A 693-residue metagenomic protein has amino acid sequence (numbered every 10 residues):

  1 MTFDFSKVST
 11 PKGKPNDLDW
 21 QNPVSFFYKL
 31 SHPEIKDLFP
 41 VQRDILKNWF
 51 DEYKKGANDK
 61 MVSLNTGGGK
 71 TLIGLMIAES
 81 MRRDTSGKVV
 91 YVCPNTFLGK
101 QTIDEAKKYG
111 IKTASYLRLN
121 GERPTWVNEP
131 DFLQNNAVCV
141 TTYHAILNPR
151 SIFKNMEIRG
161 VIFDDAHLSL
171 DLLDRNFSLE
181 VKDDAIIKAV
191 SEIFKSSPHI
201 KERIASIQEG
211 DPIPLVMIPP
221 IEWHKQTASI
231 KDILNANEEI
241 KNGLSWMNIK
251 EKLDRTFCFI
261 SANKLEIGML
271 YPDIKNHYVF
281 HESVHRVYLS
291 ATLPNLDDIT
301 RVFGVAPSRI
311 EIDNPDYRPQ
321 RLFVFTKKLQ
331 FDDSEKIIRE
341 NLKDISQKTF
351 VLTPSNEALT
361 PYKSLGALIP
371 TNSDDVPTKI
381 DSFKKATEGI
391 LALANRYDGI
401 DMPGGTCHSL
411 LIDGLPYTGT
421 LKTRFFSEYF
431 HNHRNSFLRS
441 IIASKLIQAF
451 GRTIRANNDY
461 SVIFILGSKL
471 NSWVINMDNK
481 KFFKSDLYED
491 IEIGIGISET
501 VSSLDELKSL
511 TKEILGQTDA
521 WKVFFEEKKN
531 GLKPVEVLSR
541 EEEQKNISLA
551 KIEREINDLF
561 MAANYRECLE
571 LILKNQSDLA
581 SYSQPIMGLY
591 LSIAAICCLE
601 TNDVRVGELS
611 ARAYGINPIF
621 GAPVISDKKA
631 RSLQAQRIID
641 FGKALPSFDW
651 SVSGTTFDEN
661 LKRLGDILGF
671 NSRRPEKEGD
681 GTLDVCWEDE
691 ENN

Functional and structural regions predicted by a protein language model:
D4-S63: Conserved pre-motif I regulatory segment
F27, D44, F50, M61-N65 (+4 more regions): Conserved coupling segment at the C-terminus of the helicase ATP-binding
T71-N120, H144-A145, T292-I299, L352-L359: Conserved Walker A/P-loop ATP-binding site and its immediately adjacent core in helicase/helicase-like ATPase domains
K100-Q101, A106-E157, P377-F383: Inter-Walker segment of RecA-like/P-loop motor cores
K363, P370, Q636-E676: Acidic-basic catalytic patches of nuclease active cores, encompassing PD-(D/E)XK and other metal-cofactor nuclease
F383-S472: Conserved RecA-like P-loop NTPase helicase motor core
A456-Y582, I586: Long, largely alpha-helical accessory region at the distal end of helicase-like NTP-driven motors
T601-S653: Interdomain/boundary linker segments immediately adjacent to catalytic/signaling cores
